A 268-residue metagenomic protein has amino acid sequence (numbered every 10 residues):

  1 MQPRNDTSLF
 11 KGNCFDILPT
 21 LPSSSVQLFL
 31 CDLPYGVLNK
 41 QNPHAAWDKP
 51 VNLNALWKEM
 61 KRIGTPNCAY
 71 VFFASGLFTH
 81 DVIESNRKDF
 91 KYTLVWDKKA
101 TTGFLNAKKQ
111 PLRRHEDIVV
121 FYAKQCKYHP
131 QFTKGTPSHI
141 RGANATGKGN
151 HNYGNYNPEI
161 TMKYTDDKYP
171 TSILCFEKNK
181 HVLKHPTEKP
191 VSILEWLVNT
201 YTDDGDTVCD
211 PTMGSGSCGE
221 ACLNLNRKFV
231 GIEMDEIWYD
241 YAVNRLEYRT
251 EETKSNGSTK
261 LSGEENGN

Functional and structural regions predicted by a protein language model:
M1-D6, L246-N268: Positively charged, low-complexity nucleic-acid-binding target-recognition regions
M1-I232, I237-Y239, N268: Core catalytic lobe of class I
A242-V243: Conserved SAM-binding loop
